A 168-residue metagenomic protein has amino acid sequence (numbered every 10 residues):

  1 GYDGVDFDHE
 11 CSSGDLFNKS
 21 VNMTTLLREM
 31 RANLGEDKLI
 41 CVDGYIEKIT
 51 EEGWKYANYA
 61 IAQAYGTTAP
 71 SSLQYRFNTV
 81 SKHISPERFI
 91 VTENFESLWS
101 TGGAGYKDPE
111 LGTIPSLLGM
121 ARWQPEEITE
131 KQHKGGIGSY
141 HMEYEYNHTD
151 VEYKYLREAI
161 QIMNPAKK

Functional and structural regions predicted by a protein language model:
G1-K168: Secreted glycan hydrolases and related glycan-binding modules that recognize and/or cleave
